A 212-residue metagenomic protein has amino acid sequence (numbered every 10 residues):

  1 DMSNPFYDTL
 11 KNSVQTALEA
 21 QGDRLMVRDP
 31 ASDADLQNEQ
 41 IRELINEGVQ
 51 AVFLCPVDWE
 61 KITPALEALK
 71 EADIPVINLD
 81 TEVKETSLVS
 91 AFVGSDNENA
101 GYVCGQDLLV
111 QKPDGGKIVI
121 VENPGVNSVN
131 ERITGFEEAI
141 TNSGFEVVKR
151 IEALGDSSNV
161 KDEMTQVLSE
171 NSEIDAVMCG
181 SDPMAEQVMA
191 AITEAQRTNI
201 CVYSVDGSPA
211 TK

Functional and structural regions predicted by a protein language model:
D1-K212: A residue-level marker of the well-folded mature domains of exported/periplasmic proteins
